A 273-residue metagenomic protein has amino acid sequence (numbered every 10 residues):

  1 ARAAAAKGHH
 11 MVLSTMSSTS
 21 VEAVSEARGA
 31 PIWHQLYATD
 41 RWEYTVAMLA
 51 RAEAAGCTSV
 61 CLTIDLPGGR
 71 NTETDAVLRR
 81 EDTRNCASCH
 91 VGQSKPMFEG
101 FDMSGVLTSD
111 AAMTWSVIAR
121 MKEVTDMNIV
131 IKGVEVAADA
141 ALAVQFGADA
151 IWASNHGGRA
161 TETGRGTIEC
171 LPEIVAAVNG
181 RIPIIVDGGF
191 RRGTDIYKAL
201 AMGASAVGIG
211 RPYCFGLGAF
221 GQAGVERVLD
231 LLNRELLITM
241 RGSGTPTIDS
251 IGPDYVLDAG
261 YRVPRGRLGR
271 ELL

Functional and structural regions predicted by a protein language model:
A1-A54, L232-R234, T239, I251-Y261 (+1 more regions): N-terminal capping/small domains of soluble enzymes
A1-R2, A6, A23-A27, D40-V186 (+1 more regions): Alpha/beta enzyme core
S14, Q35, K132-G133, G244: Active-site-adjacent beta-strand anchor residues
W33, N155, L217-G221: Short amphipathic alpha-helical segments at helix-loop
A38, G164, Q222-V225: Flexible, glycine- and charge-enriched loops at secondary-structure boundaries
E169-L273: Alpha/beta catalytic cores of nucleotide-metabolism and tRNA/nucleoside-modifying enzymes
